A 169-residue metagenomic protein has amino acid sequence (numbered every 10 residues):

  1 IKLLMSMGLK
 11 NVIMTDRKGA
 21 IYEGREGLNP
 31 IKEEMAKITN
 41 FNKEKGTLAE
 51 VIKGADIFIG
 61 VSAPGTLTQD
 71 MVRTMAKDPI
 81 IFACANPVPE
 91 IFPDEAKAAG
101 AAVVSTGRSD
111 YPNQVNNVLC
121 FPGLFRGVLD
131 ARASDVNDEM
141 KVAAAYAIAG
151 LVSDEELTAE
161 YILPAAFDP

Functional and structural regions predicted by a protein language model:
I1-I59, A63: Glycine-rich phosphate/diphosphate-binding loop of Rossmann-like nucleotide-binding domains
I1-K2, A36, A49, D56 (+3 more regions): Predominant activation on well-ordered alpha-helical scaffold segments within soluble catalytic domains
I1-K2, Y22-E23, G65-D70, P89-I91 (+1 more regions): Short glycine/serine/threonine-rich phosphate/pyrophosphate-binding segments that cradle anionic phosphate groups
L3, I38-L48, I57, V61-G65 (+3 more regions): Hydrophobic alpha-helical scaffolding
L4-V12, M75-D78, A98-V104: Secondary-structure transition/capping motifs at alpha-helix termini and the adjoining loop/turn into the next element
M7, T15-R17, G60-S62, M75 (+3 more regions): Generic beta-strand/beta-sheet core signal
E44-A99, R132: Long hydrophobic segments that form regular secondary structure
A83-P169: Adenosine-phosphate binding glycine-rich loop
